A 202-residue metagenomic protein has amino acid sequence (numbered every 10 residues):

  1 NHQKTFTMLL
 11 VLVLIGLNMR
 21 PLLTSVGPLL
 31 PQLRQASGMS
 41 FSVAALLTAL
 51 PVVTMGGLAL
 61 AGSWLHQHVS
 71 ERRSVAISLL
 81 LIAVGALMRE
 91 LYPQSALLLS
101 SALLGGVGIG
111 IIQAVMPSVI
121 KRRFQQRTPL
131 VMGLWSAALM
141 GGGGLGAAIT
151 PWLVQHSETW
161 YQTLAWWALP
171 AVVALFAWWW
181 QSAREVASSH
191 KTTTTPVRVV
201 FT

Functional and structural regions predicted by a protein language model:
N1-H2, A183-T202: Juxtamembrane intracellular "pre-TM" segments in multi-pass secondary transporters
M8-F41, A59-G62: Extracytoplasmic
L12-G16, R20, A86, Q94-G106: Helical-face signature of the major facilitator-like transporter fold
T24, V52-L60, G143-G144: Residue-level signature of mid-helix packing/kink "hotspots" within the transmembrane helices of 12-pass Major
L46-M55, L139: Transmembrane alpha-helical segments of major facilitator superfamily
G57-A96: Conserved MFS/SLC helix-loop-helix module at the cytosolic interface between two early adjacent transmembrane helices
L97, Q126-L130, L134-A183: Helix-loop-helix hairpin linking two adjacent transmembrane segments in secondary transporters
S101-A137: Cytoplasmic helix-loop-helix junction between adjacent transmembrane helices in 12-TM secondary transporters
